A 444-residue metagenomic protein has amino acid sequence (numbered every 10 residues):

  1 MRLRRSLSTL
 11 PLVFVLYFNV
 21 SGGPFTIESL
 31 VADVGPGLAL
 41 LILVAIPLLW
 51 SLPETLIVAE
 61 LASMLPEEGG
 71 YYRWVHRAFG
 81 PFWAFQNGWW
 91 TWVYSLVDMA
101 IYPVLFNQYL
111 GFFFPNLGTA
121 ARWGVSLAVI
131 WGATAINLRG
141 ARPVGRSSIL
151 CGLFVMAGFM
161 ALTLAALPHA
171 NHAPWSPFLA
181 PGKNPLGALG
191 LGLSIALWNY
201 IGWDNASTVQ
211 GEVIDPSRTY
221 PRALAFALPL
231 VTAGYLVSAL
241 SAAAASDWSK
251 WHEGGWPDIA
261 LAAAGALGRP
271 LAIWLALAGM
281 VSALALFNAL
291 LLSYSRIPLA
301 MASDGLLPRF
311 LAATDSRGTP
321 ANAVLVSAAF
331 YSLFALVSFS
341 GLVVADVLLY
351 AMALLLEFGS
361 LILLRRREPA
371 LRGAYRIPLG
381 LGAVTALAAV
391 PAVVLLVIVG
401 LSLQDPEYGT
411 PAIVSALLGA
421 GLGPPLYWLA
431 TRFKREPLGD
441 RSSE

Functional and structural regions predicted by a protein language model:
M1-A59, L65-G69, A78, S176 (+4 more regions): Membrane-interface "cap" regions at the ends of multi-pass membrane proteins
R4-R5, L40-L41, A120-A121, L150-I273: Helix-loop-helix junctions that connect adjacent transmembrane segments in multi-pass membrane transporters
T9-Y17, L43-V44, F113-A141, M156-L162 (+2 more regions): Transmembrane alpha-helical segments of multi-pass small-molecule transport proteins
D33, A345, L349-Y350, L381-E444: A generic transmembrane alpha-helix motif of multi-pass inner-membrane proteins
D33, L52-I130, T134-L138, P143 (+2 more regions): Hydrophobic transmembrane alpha-helices that form the core helical bundles of multi-pass secondary transporters
R73, G80, G111-N116, A225-N288 (+2 more regions): TM-loop-TM module centered on a large, flexible mid-protein loop between adjacent transmembrane helices in multi-pass
A121-H172, K183-N184, L224-L228, V343-E357 (+2 more regions): Membrane-interface loop-to-helix entry segments
S147, K183, F310-T319, L354-Y408: C-terminal membrane-solvent junction of multi-pass transporters and transport-like membrane proteins
